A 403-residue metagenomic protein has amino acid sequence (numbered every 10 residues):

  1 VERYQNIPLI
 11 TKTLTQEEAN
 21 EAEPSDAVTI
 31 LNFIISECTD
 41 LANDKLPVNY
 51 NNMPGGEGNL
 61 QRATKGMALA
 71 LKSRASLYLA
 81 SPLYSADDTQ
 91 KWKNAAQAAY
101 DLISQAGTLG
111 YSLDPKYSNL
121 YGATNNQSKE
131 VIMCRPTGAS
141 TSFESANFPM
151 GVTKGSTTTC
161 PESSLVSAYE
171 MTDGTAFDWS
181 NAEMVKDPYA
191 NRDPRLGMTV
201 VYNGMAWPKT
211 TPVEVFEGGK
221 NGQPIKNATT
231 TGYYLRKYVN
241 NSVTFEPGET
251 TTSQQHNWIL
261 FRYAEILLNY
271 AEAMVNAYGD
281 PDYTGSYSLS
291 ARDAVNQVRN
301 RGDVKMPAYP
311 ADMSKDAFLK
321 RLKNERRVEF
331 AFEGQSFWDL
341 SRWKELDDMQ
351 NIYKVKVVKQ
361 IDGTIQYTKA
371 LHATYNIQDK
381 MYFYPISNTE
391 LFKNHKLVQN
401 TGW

Functional and structural regions predicted by a protein language model:
V1-S163, Y169-W403: Acidic/polar-rich alpha-helix caps and helix-coil junctions
